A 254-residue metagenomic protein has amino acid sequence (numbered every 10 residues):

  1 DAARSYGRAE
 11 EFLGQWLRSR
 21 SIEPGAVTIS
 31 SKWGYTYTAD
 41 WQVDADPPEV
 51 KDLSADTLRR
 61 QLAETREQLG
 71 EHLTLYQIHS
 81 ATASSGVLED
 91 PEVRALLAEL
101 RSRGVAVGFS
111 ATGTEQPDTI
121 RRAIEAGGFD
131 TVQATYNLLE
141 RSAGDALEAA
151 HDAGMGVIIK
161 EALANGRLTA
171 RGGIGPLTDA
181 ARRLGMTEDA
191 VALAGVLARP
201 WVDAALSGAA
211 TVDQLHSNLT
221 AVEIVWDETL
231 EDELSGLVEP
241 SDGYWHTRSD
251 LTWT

Functional and structural regions predicted by a protein language model:
D1-A2, S30-S31, H72-I78, F109: Short beta-strand segments at enzyme active-site cores
D1-T28, K32: N-terminal binding-site loop/beta-alpha segment at the start of enzyme catalytic domains that lines or forms
E11, K51-R60: Glycine-rich anion/phosphate-binding loops
E23-V27, E71-L75, D189: Short acidic capping loops at alpha-helix termini that bridge into adjacent secondary structure
G34-T38, A83: A short acidic, glycine/proline-enriched capping/turn motif at secondary-structure boundaries, especially helix N-cap
T38-D52: Surface-exposed, active-site-proximal loop segments in enzymatic domains
T57-Q77, E99: CE4/NodB-like, metal-dependent polysaccharide N-deacetylase domain that modifies extracellular/periplasmic N-acetylated
A63, I78-T254: Beta/alpha (TIM)-barrel catalytic core signal, keyed to glycine-rich beta->alpha loops juxtaposed to Asp/Glu that bind
